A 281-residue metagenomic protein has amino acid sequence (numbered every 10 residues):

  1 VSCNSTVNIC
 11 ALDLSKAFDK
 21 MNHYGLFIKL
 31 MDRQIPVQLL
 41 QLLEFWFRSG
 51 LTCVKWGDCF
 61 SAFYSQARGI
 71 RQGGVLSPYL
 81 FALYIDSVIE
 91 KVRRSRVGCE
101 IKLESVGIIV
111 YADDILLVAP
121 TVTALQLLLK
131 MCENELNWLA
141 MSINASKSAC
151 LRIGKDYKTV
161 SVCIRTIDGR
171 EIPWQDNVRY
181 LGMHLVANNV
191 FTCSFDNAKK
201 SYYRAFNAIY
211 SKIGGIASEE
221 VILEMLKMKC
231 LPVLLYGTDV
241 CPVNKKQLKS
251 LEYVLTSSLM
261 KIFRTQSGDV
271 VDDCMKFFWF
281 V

Functional and structural regions predicted by a protein language model:
V1-L83, S87: Conserved pre-catalytic core of RNA-dependent polymerases
V1-N4, L14-K20, D32-Q38, G69-Y79 (+6 more regions): Conserved, non-catalytic sequence blocks in retroelement Pol enzymes and Pol-derived host proteins
S2-N4, A62, G107-V110, P173-N177: Short, flexible turn/loop "capping" segments at secondary-structure junctions
D13, L30, L43, V54 (+11 more regions): Mobile genetic element proteins and their domesticated derivatives, centered on retroelements and DNA transposons
S15-R33, I70, I108-N137, G154-K155 (+1 more regions): Catalytic palm subdomain of template-directed nucleic-acid polymerases, centered on the conserved carboxylate motif
D58, S142-N177: Short, conserved micro-motifs composed of acidic
L80-A112, L116: Active-site palm subdomain of RNA-directed nucleic acid polymerases
A112-D113, A140, N144-D156, R179-V281: Non-catalytic, peripheral interaction segments enriched in hydrophobic/basic residues
